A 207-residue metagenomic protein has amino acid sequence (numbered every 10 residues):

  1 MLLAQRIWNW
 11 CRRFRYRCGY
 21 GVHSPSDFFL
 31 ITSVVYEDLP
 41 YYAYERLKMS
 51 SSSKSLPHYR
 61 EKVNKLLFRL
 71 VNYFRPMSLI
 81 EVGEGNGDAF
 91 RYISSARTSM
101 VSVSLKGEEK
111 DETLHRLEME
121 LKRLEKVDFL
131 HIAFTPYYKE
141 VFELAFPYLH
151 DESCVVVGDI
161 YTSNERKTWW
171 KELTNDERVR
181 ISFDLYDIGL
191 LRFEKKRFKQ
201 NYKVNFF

Functional and structural regions predicted by a protein language model:
M1-D151, Y161-F207: A short alpha-helical cap/connector motif
